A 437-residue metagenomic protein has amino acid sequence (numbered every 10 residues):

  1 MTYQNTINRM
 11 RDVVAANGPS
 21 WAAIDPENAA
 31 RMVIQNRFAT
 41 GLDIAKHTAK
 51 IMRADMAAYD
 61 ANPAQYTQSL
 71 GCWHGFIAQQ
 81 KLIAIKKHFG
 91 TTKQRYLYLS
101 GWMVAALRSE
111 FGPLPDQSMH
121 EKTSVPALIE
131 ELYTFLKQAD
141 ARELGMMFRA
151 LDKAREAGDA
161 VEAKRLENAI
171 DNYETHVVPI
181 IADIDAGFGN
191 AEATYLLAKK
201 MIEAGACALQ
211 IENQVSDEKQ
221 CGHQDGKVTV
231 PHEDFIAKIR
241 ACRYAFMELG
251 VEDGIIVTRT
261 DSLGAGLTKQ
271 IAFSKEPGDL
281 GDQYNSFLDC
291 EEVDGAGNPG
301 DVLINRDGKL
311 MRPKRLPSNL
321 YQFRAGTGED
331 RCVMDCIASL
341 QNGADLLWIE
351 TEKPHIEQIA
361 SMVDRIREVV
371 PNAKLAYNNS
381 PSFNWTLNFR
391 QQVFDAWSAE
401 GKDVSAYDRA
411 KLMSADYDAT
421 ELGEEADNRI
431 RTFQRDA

Functional and structural regions predicted by a protein language model:
T2-D436: Alpha/beta enzyme core
